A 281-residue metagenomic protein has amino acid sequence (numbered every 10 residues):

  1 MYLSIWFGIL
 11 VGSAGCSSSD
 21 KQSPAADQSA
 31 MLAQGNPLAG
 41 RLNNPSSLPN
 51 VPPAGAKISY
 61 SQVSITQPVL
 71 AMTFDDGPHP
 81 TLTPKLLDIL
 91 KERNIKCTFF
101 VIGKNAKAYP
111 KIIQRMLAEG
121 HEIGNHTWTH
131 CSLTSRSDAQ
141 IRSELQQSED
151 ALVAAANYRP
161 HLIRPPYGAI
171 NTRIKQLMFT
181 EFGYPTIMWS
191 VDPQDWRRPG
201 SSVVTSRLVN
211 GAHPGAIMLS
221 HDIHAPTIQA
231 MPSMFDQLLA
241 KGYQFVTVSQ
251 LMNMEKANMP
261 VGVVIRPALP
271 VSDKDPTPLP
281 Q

Functional and structural regions predicted by a protein language model:
M1-L70, D88-C97, P214-Q281: Terminal accessory/targeting
G12, G124, I187: Conserved Rossmann-like nucleotide-binding pocket used by diverse enzymes that bind dinucleotide cofactors
G40-R136, Q140, E144-Q147, A151-A154 (+2 more regions): Active-site beta->alpha N-cap acidic-glycine motif
K107-A108, C131-I265: Catalytic domains of cell-wall/extracellular-matrix polysaccharide-remodeling enzymes, centered on de-N-acetylation
